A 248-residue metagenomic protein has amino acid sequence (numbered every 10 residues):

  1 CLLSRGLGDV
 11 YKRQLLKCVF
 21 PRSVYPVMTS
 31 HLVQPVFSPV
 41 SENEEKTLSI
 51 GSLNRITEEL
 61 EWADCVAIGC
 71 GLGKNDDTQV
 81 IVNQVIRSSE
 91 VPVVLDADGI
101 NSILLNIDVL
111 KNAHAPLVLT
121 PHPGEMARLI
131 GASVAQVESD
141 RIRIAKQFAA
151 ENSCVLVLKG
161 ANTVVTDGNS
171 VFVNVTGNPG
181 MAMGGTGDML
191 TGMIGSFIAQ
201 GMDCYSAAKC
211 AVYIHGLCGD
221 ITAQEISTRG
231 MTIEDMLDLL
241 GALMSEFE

Functional and structural regions predicted by a protein language model:
S4-P92, N101-V118, P123-E248: Small-residue (G/A/S/T)-rich helix-start motifs and N-terminal tracts that mark the onset
